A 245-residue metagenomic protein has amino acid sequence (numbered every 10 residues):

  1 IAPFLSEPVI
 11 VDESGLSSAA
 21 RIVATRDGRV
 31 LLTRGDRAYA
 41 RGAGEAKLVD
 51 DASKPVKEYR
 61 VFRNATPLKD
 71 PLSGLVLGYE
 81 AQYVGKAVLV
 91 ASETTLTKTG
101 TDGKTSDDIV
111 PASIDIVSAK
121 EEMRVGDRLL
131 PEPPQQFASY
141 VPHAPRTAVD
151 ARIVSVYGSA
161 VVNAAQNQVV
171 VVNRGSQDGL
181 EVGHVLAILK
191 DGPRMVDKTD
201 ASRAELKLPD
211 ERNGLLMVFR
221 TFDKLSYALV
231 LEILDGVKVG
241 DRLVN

Functional and structural regions predicted by a protein language model:
I1-N245: Surface-exposed, polar/charged interaction patches used for macromolecular assembly or partner binding
